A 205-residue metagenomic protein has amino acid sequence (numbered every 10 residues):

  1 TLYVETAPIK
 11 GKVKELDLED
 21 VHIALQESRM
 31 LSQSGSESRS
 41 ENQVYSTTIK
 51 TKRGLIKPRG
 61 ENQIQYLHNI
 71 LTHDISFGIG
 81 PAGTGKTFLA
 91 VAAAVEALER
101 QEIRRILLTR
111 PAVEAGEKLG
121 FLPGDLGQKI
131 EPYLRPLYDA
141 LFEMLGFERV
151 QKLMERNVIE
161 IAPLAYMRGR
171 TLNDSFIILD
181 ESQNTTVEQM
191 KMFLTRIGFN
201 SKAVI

Functional and structural regions predicted by a protein language model:
T1-Q43: Interdomain "pre-motor" coupling segment immediately N-terminal to P-loop NTPase/helicase cores
L55-L71: Pre-Walker A adenine-sensing motif
G78-G80: Hydrophobic anchor at the beta1->P-loop junction of P-loop NTPases
G85: Conserved glycine(s) of the Walker
F88-R156: Conserved P-loop
R104, R156-I159, N173-F176, N200-I205: Loop/turn-to-beta-strand initiation segments
N157-I178, Q183-M192: Conserved RecA-like ASCE ATPase "motif II neighborhood" in helicase/translocase motors
K191-K202: Conserved catalytic/switch belt of AAA+ P-loop NTPases
